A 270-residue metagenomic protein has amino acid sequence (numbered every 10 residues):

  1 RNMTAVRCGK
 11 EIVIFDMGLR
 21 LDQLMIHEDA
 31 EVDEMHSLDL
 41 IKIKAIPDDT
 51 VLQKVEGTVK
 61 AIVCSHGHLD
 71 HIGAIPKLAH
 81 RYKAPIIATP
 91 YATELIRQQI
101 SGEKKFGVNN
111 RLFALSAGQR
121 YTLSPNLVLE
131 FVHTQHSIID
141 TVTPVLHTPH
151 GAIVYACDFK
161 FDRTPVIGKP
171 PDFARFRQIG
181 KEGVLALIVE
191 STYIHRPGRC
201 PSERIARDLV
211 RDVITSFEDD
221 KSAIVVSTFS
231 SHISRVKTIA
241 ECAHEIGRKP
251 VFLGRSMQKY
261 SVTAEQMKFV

Functional and structural regions predicted by a protein language model:
R1-A61, H68-V270: His/Asp/Glu-rich metal-coordinating catalytic cores of metallo-dependent phosphodiesterases/hydrolases acting on
